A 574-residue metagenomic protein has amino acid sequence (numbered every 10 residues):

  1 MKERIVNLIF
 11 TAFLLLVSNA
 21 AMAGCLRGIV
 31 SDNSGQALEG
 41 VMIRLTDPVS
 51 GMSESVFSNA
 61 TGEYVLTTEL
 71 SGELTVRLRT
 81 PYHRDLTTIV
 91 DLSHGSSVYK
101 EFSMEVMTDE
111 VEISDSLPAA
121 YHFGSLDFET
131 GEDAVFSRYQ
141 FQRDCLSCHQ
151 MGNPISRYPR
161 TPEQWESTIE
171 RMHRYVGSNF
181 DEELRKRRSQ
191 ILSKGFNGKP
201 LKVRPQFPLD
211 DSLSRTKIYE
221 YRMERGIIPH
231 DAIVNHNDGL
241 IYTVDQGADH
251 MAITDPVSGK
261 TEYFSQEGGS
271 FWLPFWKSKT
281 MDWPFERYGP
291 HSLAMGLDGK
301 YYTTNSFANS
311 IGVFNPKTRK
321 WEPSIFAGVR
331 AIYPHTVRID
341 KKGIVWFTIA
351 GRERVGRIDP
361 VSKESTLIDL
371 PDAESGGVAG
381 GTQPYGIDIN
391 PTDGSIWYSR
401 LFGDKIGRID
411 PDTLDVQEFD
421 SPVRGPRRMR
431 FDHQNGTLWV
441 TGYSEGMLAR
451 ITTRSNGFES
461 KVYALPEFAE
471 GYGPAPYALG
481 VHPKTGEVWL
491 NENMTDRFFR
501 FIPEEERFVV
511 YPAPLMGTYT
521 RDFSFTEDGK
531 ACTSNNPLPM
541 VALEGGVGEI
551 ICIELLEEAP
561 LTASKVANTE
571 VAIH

Functional and structural regions predicted by a protein language model:
R27-E39: Structural motif
Q36-E39, V65-E73: Short Pro-Gly-centered beta-turn/loop motif in secreted/extracellular proteins
P48-E63: Short, acidic Ser/Thr/Gly-rich low-complexity loop/linker segments typical of extracellular and cell-surface proteins
S50-G51, E73-V90: A short, solvent-exposed loop/turn motif at the edges and junctions of modular extracellular/periplasmic domains
F141-G152, R188, L192: The canonical Cys-X-X-Cys-His
G226-H236, S270-L297, V329-K342, E374-D393 (+4 more regions): Beta-rich, blade/repeat-based domains predominating in secreted/periplasmic proteins but also intracellular
I241-G247, E286, T303-F307, V345-G351 (+5 more regions): Conserved beta-strand positions in repeat-built beta-propeller and related beta-rich domains
T520-H574: Blade-level signature of beta-propeller repeat domains, shared across WD40, Kelch, NHL, RCC1 and BNR/Asp-box propellers
